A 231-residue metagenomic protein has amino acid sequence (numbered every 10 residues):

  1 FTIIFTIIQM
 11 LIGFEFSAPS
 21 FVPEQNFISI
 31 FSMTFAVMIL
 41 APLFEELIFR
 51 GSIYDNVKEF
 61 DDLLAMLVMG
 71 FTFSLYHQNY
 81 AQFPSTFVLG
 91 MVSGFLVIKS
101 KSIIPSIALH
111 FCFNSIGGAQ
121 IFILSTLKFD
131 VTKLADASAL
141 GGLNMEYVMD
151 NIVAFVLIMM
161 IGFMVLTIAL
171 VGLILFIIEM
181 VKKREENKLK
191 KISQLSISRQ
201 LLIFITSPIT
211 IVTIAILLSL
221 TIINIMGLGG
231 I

Functional and structural regions predicted by a protein language model:
F1-I4, F44: ...captures the hydrophobic TM-helix bundle architecture rather than a specific catalytic motif, and can also fire on
I3-G13, I225-G229: Helix-to-loop transition at the C-terminal end of transmembrane segments
I8-F31: Membrane-interface helix-loop-helix regions
A18-P23, I107, G230-I231: Hydrophobic alpha-helical transmembrane segments and immediately flanking/interface helices in integral membrane
I30-I223, G230: Transmembrane helix-loop-helix hairpins at the membrane interface of multi-pass integral membrane proteins
